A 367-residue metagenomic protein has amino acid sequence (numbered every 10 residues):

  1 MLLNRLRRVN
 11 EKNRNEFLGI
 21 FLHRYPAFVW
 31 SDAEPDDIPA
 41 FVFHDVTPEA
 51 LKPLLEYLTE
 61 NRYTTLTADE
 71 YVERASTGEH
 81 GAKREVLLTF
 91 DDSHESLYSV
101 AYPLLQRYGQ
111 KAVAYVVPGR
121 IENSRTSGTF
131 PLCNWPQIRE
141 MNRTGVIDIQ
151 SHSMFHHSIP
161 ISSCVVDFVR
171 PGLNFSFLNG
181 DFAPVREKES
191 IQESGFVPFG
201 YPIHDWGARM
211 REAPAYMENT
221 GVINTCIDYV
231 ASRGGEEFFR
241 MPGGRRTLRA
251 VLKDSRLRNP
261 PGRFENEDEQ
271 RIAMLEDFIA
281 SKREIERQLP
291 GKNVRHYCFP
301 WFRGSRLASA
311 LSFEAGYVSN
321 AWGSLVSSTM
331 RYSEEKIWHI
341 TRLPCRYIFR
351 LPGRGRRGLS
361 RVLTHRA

Functional and structural regions predicted by a protein language model:
M1-T89, E95-S96, I161-S163, P171-A367: C-terminal active-site subregion of NodB/CE4 polysaccharide deacetylases
H44, H152, H156: Histidine-centered divalent metal-coordination motifs
L55, T59-E60, E79, Y102-G109 (+3 more regions): Acidic (Asp/Glu)-rich catalytic clusters
L66, V113-Y115, Q150, A321-W322: Structural detector of well-ordered beta-strand residues that form the stable sheet scaffold of enzyme domains
H94-E95, F155: Short active-site segment of divalent metal-dependent hydrolases/proteases that encodes the spacing between
Y98-G119: A short alpha/beta connector and helix-capping loop motif
G119-I121, F155-S158, R303-G304: Short, catalytically relevant binding-site loops at active-site mouths
N123-P131, S163: Short, flexible/disordered intra-domain loops and linkers
